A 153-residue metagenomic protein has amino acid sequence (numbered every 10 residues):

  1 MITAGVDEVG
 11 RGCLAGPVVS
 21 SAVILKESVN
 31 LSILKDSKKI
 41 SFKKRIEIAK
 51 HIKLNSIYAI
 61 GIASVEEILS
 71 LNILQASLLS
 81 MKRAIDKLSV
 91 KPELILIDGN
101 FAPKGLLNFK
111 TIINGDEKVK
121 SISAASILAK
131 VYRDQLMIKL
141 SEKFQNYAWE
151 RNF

Functional and structural regions predicted by a protein language model:
M1-F153: RNase H-like, Mg2+-dependent phosphodiesterase core, and more generally RNA phosphate-backbone-engaging helix-loop
